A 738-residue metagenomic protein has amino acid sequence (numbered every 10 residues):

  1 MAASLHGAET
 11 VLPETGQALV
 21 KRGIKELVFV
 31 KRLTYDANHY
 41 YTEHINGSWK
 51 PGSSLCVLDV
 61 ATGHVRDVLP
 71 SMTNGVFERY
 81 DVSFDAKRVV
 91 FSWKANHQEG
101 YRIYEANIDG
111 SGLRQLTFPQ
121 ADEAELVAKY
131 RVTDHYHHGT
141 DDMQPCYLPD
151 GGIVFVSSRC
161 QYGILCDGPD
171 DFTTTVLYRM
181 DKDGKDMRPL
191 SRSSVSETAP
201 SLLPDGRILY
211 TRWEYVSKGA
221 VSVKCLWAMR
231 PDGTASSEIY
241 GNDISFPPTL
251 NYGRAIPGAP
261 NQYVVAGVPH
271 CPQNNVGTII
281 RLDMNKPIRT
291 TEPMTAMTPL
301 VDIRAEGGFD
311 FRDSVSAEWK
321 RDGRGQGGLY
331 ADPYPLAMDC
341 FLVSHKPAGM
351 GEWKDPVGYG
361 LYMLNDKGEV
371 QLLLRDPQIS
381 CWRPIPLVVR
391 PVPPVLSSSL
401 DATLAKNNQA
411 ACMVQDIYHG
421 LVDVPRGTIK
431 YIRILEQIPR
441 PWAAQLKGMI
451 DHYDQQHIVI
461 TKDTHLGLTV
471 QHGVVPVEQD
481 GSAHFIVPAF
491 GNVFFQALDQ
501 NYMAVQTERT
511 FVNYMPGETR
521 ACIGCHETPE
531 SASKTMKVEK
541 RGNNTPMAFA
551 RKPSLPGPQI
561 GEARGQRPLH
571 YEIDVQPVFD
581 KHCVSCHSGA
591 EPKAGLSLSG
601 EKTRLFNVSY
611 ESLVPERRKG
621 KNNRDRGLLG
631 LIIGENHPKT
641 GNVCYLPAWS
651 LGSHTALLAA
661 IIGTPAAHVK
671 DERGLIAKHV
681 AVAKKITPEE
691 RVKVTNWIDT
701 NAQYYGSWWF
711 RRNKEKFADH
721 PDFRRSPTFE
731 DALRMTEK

Functional and structural regions predicted by a protein language model:
M1-G7: Hydrophobic h-region of N-terminal signal peptides that target proteins for export in Gram-negative bacteria
G7-I24, K50, V60, P386 (+8 more regions): Aromatic- and Gly/Pro-enriched helix-to-coil junctions and flexible linker segments
A8-D480, I486, T507-N513, G517-A521 (+1 more regions): Sequence signature of WD/YWTD-type beta-propeller architectures
A483, F495: Polybasic, glycine- and aromatic-enriched phosphate-binding surface used to engage nucleic acids
